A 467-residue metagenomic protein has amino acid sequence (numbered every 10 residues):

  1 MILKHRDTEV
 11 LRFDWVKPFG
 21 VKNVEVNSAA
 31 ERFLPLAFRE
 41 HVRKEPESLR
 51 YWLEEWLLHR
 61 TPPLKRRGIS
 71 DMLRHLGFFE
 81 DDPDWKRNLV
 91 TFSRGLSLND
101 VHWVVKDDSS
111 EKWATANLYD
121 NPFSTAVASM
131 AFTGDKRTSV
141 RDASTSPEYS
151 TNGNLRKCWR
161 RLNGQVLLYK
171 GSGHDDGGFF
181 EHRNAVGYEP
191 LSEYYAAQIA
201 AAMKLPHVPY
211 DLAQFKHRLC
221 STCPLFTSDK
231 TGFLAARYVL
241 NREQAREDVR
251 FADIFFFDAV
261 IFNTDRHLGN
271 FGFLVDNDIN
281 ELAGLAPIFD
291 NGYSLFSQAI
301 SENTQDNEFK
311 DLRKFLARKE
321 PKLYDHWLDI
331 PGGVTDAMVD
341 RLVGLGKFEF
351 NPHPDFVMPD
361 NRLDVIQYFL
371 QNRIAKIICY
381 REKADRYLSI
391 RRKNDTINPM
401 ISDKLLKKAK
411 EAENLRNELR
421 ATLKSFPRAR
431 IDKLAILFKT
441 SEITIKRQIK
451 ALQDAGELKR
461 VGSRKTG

Functional and structural regions predicted by a protein language model:
M1-F256, V260-F262, F273-P399: Phosphate/dinucleotide-binding and metal-coordinating scaffold of catalytic cores in nucleotide-dependent enzymes
C158-R160, F262-N263, T440-R447: Compositionally biased, low-hydrophobicity segments enriched in charged and small polar residues
H267-L268, G272: Canonical protein kinase catalytic loop motif
S297-I300, D325-V334, M338, K347-F356 (+1 more regions): C-terminal regulatory or interaction extensions
